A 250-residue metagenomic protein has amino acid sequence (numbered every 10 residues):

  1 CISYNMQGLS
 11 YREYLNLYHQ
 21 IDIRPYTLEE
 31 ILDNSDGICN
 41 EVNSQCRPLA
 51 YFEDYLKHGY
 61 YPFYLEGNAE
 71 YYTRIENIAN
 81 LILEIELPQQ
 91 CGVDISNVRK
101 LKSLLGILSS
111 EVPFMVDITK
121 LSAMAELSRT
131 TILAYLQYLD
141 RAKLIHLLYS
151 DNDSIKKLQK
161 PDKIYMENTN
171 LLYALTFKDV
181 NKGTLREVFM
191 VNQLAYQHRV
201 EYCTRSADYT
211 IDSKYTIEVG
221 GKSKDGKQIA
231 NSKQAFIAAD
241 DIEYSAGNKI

Functional and structural regions predicted by a protein language model:
C1-R12: A short helix-turn-beta junction within AAA+ P-loop NTPase domains corresponding to the substrate/partner-engaging
G8, Y55, Q193: Conserved catalytic core of Hanks-type protein kinase domains
Y11, I118, V191: Generic structural marker for isolated residues within well-ordered, non-membrane alpha-helices of soluble domains
Y11-Y14, L171-L172: A generic structural signal for short hydrophobic patches within well-formed alpha-helices
N16, G67, A125, G226-I229 (+1 more regions): Short glycine-/acidic-enriched loop or helix-start segments at secondary-structure transitions that form or flank
H19-T169, Y173: Interdomain hinge/linker elements that couple catalytic modules in large macromolecular machines
Q137, A142-I250: A cross-kingdom feature that marks ATP-driven nucleic-acid transaction machinery
